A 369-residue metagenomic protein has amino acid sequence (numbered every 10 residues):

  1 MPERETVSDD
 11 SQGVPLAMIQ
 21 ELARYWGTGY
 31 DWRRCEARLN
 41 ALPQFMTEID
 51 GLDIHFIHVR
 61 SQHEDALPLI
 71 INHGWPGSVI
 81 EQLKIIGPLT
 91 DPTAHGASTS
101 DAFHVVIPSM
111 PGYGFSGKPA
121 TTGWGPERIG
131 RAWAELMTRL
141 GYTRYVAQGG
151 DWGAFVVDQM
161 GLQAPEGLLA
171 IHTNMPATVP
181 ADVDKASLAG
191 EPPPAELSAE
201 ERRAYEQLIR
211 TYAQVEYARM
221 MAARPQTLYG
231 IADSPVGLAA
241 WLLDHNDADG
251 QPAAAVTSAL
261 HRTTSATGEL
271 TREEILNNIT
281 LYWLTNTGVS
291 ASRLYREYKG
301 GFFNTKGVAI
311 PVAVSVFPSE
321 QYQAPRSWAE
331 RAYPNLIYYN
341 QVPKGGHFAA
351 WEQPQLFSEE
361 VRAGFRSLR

Functional and structural regions predicted by a protein language model:
M1-D65, E274, W283-F303: Non-catalytic accessory segments flanking enzyme active sites
R34, A97, M110-W124, D158: Glycine-rich "HGGG/HGxG" loop immediately N-terminal to the catalytic nucleophile of the alpha/beta-hydrolase
E64-F115, F365: Conserved HGGG/HGGXW glycine-rich cap/lid loop of the alpha/beta-hydrolase fold
G77, R219-R369: C-terminal subdomain of alpha/beta-hydrolase-fold enzymes, centered on the catalytic histidine and its supporting
P88, P92-A94, T143-P192: Conserved hydrolase catalytic core segment
E127-Y145, F155: Conserved acidic catalytic loop of the alpha/beta-hydrolase fold
N174-A218: Flexible "cap/lid" loop of the alpha/beta hydrolase fold
